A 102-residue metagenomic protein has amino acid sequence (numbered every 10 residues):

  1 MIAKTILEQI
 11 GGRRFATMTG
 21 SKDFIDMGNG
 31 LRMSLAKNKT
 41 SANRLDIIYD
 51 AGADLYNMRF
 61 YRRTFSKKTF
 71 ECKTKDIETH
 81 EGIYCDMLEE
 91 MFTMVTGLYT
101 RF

Functional and structural regions predicted by a protein language model:
M1-T40: Negatively charged, low-complexity tracts enriched in Asp/Glu with abundant Ser/Thr
T5-L7, I47, F92: Generic hydrophobic, helix-prone segments enriched in Leu/Val/Ile
R32-S34, N57-R59, D76: Ser/Thr- (and often Asn-) enriched beta-sheet segments in non-cytosolic proteins
L35-D46, A53: Polar, low-complexity loop segments and adjacent catalytic/binding residues used for recognizing and processing sugar
N43, N57, K68-F70: Short acidic, gly/pro-rich beta-turn/loop elements at beta-sheet edges and active-site/ligand-binding grooves
I48-Y49, Y99: Surface-exposed, well-ordered secondary-structure segments
D50-F65: Short, surface-exposed beta-strand/strand-loop-strand elements in extracellular ectodomains
T64-F102: Mixed-charge, Lys/Arg-enriched low-complexity segments
